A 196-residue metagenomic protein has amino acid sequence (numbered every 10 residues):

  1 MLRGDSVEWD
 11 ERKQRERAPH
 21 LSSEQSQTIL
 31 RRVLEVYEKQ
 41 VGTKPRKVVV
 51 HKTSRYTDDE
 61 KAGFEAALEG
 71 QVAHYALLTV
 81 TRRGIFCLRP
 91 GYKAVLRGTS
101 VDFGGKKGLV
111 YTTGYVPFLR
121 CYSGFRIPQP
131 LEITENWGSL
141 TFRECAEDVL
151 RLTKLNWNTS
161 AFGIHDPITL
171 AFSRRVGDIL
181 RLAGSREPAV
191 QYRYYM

Functional and structural regions predicted by a protein language model:
M1-M196: Long, contiguous domain-sized segments
